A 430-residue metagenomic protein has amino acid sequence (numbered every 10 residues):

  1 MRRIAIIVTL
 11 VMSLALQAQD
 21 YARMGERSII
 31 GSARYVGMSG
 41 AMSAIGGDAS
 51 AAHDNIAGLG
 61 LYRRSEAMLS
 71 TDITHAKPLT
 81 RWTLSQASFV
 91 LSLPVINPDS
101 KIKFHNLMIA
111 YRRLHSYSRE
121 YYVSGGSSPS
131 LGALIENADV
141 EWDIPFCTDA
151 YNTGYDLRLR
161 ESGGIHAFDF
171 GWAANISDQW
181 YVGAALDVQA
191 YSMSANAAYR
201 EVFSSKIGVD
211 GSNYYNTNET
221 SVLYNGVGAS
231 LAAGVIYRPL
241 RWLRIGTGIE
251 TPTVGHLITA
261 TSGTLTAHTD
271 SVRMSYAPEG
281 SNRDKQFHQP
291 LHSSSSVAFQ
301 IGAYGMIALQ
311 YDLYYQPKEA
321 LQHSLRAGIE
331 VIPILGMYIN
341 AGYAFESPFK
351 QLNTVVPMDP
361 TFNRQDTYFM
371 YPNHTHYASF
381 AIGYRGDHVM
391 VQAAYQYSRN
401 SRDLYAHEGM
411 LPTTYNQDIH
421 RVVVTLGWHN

Functional and structural regions predicted by a protein language model:
M1-I4: Positively charged n-region of N-terminal signal peptides that target proteins for export
I6-T9, I45: A structural preference for long, well-packed, hydrophobic secondary-structure segments
T9-Q17: Hydrophobic h-region of N-terminal signal peptides that target proteins for export in Gram-negative bacteria
Q19-I30, V36, S92-N430: Outer-membrane beta-barrel porins/channels
A33, I45-Y121, G163-G164: Outer-membrane beta-barrel translocator/receptor signature
Y35-M42: N-terminal-proximal low-complexity accessory segments that begin disordered and transition into the first
